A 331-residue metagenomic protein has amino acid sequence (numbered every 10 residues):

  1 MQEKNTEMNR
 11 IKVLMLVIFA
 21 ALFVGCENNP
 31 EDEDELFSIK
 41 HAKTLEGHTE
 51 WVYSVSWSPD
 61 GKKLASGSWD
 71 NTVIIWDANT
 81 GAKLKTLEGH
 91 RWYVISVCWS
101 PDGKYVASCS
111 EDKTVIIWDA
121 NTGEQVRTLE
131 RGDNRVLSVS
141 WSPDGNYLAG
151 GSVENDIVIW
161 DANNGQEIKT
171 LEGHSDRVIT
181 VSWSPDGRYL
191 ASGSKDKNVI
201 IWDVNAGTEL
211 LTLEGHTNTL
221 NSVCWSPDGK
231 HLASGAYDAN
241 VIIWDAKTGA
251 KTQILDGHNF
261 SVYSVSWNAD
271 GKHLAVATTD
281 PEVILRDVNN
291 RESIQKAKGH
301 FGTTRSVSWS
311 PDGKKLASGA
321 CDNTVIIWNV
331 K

Functional and structural regions predicted by a protein language model:
V24-G25: C-terminal motif of bacterial Sec signal peptides marking the signal peptidase cleavage site
E33-G47: A short helix->beta-strand "capping" segment at the edge of beta-propeller domains
L45-V52, E88-V94, E130-V136, E172-V178 (+3 more regions): WD40/WD-repeat beta-propeller blade N-cap
E50-Y53, D70-I74, W92, D112-V115 (+10 more regions): Short coil/turn segments within WD40 beta-propeller repeats
P59-D60, P101-D102, P143-D144, P185-D186 (+3 more regions): Residue-level detector of Asp-centered blade-edge/turn motifs that repeat once per structural unit in beta-propeller
R305-K331: Blade-level signature of beta-propeller repeat domains, shared across WD40, Kelch, NHL, RCC1 and BNR/Asp-box propellers
